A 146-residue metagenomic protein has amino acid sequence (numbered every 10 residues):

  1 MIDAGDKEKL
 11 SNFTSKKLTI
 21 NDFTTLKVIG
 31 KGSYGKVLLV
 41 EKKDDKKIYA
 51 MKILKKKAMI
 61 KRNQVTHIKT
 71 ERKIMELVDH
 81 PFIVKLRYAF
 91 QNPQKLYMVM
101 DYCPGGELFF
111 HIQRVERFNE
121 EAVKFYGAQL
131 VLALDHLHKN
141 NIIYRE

Functional and structural regions predicted by a protein language model:
G5-L26: A short, low-complexity linker immediately N-terminal to eukaryotic Hanks-type protein kinase catalytic domains
K31-G32, V78-P81, N140: Conserved N-lobe motifs of Hanks-type protein kinase catalytic domains, especially the short loop(s) flanking
K36: Conserved N-lobe ATP-binding subsite of Hanks-type protein kinase domains, especially the beta3 VAIK lysine
K43, K47-D79: Conserved N-lobe beta3->alphaC-helix segment of eukaryotic protein kinase catalytic domains
Y88-A89: A short, aromatic-enriched beta-strand patch in the conserved N-lobe beta-sheet of the protein kinase catalytic domain
P93-E107, H111: Conserved short submotifs of the Hanks-type protein kinase catalytic core that shape the nucleotide-binding pocket
Y126-G127: Activation segment signature within eukaryotic-like protein kinase domains
L130-I142: Protein kinase catalytic-loop region centered on the HRD/HxD motif
